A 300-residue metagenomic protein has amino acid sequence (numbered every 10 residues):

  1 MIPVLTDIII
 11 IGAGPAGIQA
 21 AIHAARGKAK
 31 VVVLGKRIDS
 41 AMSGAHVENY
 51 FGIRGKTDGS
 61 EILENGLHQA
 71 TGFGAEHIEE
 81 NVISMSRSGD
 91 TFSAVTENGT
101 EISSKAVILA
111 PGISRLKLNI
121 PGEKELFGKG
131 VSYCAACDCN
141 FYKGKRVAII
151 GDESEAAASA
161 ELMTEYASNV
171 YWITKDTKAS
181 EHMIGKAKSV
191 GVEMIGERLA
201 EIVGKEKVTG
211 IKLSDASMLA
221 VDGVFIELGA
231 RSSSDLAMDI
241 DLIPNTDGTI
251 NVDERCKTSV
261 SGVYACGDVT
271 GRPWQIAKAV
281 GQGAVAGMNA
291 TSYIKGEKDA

Functional and structural regions predicted by a protein language model:
M1-I9, D39, H77-G144, G223-F225 (+1 more regions): FAD-binding core/adjacent interface of flavoenzyme oxidoreductases
T6-E64, K145-K178: Beta1-alpha1 glycine-rich phosphate/pyrophosphate-binding loop at the start of Rossmann-like nucleotide-binding domains
G14-P15, I113-R115, S154-E155, T270-G271: Residue-level detector of alpha-helix initiation sites
A21, A157-S159, C266-A300: A conserved FAD-binding loop/helix module that cradles the flavin
M42, K117-L118, A158, V221 (+2 more regions): Glycine/Thr-rich phosphate-binding loops of Rossmann-like dinucleotide-binding domains
L67-G89, A94-T96, E101-S103, E165-I250 (+1 more regions): A Rossmann-like FAD-binding core segment of flavoenzymes
N119, E125-F141, L228-P273, V285-M288 (+1 more regions): FAD-site-proximal beta/loop scaffold in flavoenzymes
